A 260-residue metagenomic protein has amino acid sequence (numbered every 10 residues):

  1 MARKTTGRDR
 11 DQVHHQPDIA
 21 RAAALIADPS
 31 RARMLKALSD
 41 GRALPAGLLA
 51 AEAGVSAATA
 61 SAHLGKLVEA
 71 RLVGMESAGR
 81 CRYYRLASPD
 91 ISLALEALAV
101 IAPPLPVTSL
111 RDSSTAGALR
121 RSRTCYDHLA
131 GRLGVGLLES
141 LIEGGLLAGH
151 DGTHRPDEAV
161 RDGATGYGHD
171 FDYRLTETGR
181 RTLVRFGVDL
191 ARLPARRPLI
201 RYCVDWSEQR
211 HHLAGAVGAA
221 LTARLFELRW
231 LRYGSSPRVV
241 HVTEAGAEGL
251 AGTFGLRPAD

Functional and structural regions predicted by a protein language model:
A2-D18, D40, L93-G152, R185-A220 (+2 more regions): Amphipathic alpha-helical dimerization/coiled-coil segments that flank or bridge DNA-binding/regulatory modules
P17-S56, R82-Y84, T124-C125: N-terminal helix-turn-helix DNA-binding core of bacterial DNA-binding proteins
L25-R31, S88-P89, L119, G131: Short helix-coil-helix linker/hinge
I26-L35, S61, S92, V135: Short alpha-helical elements of helix-turn-helix
A46-V73: Canonical helix-turn-helix DNA-binding module
V68-A78, R82-R85, H150-D151, G234-S235: Beta-hairpin "wing" of winged helix-turn-helix
A78-I101, L175-G179, G246: Basic, amphipathic "hinge/linker" alpha-helix immediately C-terminal to the N-terminal HTH DNA-binding motif
R80-L86, P156-A159, D172-L175, R238-T243: Minor-groove-contacting beta-hairpin "wing" of winged helix-turn-helix DNA-binding domains
